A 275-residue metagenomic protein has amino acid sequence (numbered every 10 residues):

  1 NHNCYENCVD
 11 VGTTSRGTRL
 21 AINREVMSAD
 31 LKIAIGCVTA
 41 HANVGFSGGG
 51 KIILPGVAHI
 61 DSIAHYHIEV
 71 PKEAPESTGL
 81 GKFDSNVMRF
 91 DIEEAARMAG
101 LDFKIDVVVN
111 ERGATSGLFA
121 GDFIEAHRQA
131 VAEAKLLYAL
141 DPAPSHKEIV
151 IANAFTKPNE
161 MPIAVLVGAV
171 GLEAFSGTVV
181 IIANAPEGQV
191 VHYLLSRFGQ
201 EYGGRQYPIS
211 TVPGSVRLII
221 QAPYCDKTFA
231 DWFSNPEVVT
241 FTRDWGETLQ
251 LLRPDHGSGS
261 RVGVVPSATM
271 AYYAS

Functional and structural regions predicted by a protein language model:
N1-G12, T18-H146: Conserved, well-structured core segments that form the ligand-binding/active-site neighborhood of functional domains
N3-D10, S77-G79, K147-K157, Y193 (+1 more regions): Short, basic, glycine/proline-bearing loop/turn elements
Y5-N7, A40-A42, R112-T115, P158-E160 (+3 more regions): Flexible loop/turn segments at secondary-structure boundaries
S15, S85, N159-P162, F241-W245: A conditional alpha-helix N-cap/helix-loop micro-motif detector
A34-V38, D106, N153, I182-A183 (+1 more regions): Short beta-strand segments
I53, A95, F103-I105, A130 (+4 more regions): Generic structural hydrophobic/aromatic packing signal, biased to beta-strands
A126-L194: Long, well-ordered mid-to-C-terminal structural blocks that present hydrophobic/aromatic surfaces
L166-S275: C-terminal non-catalytic interaction/assembly regions of soluble proteins
